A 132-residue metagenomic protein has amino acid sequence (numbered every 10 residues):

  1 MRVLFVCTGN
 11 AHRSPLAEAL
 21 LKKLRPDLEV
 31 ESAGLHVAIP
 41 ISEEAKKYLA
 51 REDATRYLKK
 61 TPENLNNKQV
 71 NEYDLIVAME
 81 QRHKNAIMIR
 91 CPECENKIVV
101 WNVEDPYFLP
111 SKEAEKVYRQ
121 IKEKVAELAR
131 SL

Functional and structural regions predicted by a protein language model:
M1-Q69: Conserved active-site segments centered on acidic
G9, E80-Q81: Helix N-cap/beta->alpha junction signal
Y73: An anion/phosphate-binding loop that grips the pyrophosphate of nucleotide cofactors and donors
Q81-L132: Phosphate-binding/catalytic loops
